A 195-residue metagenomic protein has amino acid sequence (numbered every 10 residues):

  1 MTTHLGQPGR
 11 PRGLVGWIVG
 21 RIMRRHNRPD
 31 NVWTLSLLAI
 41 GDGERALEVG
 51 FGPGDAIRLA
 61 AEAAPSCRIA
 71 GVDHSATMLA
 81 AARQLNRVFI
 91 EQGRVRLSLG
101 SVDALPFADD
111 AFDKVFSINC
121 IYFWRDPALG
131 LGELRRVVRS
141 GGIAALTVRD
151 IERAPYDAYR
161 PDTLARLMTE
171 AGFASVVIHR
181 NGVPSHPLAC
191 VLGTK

Functional and structural regions predicted by a protein language model:
R25-E44: Conserved alpha-helix/loop element of class I SAM-dependent methyltransferases that forms part of the SAM/SAH-binding
R45-A104: Class I SAM-dependent methyltransferase SAM/SAH-binding core
A64, W124-R125, V138-R139: Helix-to-beta-strand junctions that scaffold the AdoMet/dcAdoMet cofactor pocket in Class I SAM-dependent enzymes
D103-K114: A short acidic, Gly/Pro-enriched loop at the edge of an enzyme's catalytic core that lines a small-molecule cofactor
K114-D126: A short SAM/SAH-binding and catalytic strip from SAM-dependent methyltransferases
A128-S140: A short glycine-rich, Lys/Arg-flanked "PGG" loop and its adjoining helix->strand segment in the class I
G141-R149: Conserved beta-strand signature within the Rossmann-like core of class I S-adenosyl-L-methionine
V183-K195: Core SAM-dependent methyltransferase catalytic element
